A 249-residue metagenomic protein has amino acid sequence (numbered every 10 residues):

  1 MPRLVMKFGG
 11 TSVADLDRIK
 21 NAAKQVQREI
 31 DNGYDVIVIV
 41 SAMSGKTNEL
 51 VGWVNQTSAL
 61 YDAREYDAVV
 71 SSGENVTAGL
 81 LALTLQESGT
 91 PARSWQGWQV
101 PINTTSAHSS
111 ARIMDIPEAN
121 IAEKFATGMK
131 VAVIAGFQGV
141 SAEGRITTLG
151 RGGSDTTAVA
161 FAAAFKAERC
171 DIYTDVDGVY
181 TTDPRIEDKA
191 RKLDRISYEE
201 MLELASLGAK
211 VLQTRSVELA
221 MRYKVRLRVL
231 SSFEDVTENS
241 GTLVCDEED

Functional and structural regions predicted by a protein language model:
M1-E218: Nucleotide/pyrophosphate-binding catalytic subdomain
V54-Q56, R222, D246-E247: Short, solvent-exposed amphipathic alpha-helical segments in soluble enzyme and RNA/protein-processing domains
R222-V229, D235-N239: Structural preference for solvent-exposed beta-strand-turn elements and adjacent flexible terminal/loop segments within
F233-D249: Long, charged amphipathic helices and adjacent flexible linkers at domain junctions
